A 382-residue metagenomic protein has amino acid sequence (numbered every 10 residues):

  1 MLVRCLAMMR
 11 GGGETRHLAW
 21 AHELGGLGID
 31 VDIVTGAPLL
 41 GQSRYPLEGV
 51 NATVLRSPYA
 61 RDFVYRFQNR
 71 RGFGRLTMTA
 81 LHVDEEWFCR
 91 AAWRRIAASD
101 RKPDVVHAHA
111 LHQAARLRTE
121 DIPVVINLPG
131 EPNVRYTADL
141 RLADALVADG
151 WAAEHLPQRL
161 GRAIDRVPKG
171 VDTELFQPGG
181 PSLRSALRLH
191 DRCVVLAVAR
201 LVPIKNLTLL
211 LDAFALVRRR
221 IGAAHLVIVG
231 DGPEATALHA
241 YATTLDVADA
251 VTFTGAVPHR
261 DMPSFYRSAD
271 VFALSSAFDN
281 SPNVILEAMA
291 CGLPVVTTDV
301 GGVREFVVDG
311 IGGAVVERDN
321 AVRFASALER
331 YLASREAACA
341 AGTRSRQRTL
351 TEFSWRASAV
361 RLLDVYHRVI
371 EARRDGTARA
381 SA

Functional and structural regions predicted by a protein language model:
I126-N133, D139-G179: Donor nucleotide-sugar binding/catalytic pocket of nucleotide-sugar-dependent glycosyltransferases
Q177-L189, D375: A short helix/loop element that forms part of the nucleotide-sugar donor recognition site in Leloir-type
L189-K205, L211-F214: Conserved donor-binding/catalytic core segment of Leloir-type glycosyltransferases
A256-V257, S264-A269: Short alpha-helical donor nucleotide-sugar binding micro-motif in glycosyltransferases
A277: Aromatic "clamp/platform" in nucleotide-sugar-dependent glycosyltransferases that forms part of the donor/acceptor
P294-T297, V307: Short hydrophobic beta-strand element within catalytic cores of glycosyltransferases and related nucleotide-activated
D309-G310, A314-A321, R330-R335: Conserved acidic donor-binding segment of nucleotide-sugar-dependent glycosyltransferases
R330, A337-E352, R361-D364: A short, well-ordered alpha-helix in the C-terminal region of glycosyltransferases
